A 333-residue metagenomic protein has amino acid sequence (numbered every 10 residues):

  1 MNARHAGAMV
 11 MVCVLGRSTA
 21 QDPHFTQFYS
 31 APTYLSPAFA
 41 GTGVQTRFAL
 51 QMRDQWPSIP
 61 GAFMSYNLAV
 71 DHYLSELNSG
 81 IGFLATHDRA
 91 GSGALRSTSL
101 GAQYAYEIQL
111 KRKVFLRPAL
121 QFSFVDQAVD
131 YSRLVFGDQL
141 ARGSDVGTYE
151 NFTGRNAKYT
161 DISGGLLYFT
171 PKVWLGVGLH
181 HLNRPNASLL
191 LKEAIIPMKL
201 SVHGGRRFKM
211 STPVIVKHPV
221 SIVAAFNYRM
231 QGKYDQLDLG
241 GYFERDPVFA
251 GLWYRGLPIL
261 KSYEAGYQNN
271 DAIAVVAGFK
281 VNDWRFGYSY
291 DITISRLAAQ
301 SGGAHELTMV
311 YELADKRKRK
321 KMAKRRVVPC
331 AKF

Functional and structural regions predicted by a protein language model:
M1-G7: Bacterial N-terminal signal peptides that target proteins for export
A8-V14: Bacterial N-terminal signal peptides
G16-A20: Sec/Tat signal peptide C-region and signal peptidase I cleavage site
Q21-F333: Subset of outer-membrane beta-barrel
